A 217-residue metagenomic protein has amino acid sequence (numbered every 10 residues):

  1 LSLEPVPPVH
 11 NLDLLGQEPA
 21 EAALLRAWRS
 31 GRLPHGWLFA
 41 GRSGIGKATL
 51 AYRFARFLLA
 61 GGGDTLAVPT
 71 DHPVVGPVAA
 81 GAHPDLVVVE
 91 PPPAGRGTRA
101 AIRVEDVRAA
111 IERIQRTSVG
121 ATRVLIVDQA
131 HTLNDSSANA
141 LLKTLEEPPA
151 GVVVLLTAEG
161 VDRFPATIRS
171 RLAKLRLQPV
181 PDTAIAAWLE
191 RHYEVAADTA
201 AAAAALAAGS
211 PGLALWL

Functional and structural regions predicted by a protein language model:
L1-S136: Clamp-loader machinery-focused feature within the broader ASCE/P-loop NTPase space
E4-V9, L15-E18, P92-L217: Non-catalytic interfacial helical region
